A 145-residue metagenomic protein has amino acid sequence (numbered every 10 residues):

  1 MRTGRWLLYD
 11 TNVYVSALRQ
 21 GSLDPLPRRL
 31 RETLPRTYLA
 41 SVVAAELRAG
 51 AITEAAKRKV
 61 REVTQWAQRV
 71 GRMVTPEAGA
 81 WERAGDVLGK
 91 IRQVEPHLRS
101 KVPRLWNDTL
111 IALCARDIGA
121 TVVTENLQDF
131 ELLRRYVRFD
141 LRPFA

Functional and structural regions predicted by a protein language model:
M1-G4, A112-A145: Acidic, PIN/NYN-like endoribonuclease modules and their adjacent C-terminal/linker elements
M1-V43, A49-Q65: Short, well-structured N-terminal submotif of metal-dependent ribonuclease cores
G4-R5, L34-T37, R69-R72, R116-T121: Short active-site oxyanion
V13-Y14, V43, A80, I111 (+1 more regions): Alpha-helix capping/helix-boundary segments
A17, E46, R83, L132: Phosphate- and divalent-cation-binding pockets in alpha/beta enzyme and binding domains that engage nucleotide-derived
V63-T75: Helix-adjacent hinge/juxtasegments
R72-T121: Active-site neighborhoods of divalent-metal-dependent phosphate/nucleic-acid chemistry enzymes
